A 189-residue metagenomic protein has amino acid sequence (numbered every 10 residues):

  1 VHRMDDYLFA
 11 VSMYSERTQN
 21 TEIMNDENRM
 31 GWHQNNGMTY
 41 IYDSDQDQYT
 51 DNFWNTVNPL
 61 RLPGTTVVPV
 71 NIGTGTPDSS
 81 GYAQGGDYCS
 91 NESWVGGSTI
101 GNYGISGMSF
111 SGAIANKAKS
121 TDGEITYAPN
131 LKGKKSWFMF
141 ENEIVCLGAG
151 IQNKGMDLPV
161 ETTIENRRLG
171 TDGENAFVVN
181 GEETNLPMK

Functional and structural regions predicted by a protein language model:
V1-P187: Catalytic and substrate-binding regions of extracellular carbohydrate-active enzymes, especially polysaccharide lyases
